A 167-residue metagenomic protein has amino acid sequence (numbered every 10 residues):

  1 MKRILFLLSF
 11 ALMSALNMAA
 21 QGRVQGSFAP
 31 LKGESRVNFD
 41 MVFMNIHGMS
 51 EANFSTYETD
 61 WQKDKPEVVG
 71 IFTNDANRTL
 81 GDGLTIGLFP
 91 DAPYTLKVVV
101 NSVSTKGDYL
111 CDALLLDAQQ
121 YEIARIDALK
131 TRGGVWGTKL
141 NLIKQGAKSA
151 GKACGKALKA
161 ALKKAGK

Functional and structural regions predicted by a protein language model:
M1-G26: Bacterial Sec-dependent N-terminal signal peptides
A19-G70, L162-K167: A structural "domain/chain start" motif
Q21-E34, E122-K167: C-terminal/domain-edge helix-coil "capping" segments
E34-V42, L84-D112: A short, hydrophobic beta-strand-centered structural micro-motif
D60-D64, V68, G107, T138 (+1 more regions): Extracytoplasmic/periplasmic, Sec-exported soluble proteins
D60-N101: Short, solvent-exposed, polar/charged sequence segments at loop or secondary-structure edges
S102-A128: Short, low-complexity, polybasic intrinsically disordered segments
